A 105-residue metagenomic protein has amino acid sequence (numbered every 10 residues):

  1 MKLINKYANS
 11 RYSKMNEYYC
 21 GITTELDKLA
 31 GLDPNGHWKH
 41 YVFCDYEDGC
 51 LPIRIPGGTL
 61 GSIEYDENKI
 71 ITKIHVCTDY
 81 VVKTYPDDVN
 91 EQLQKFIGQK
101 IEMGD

Functional and structural regions predicted by a protein language model:
M1-R11, M15: N-terminal trafficking/processing presequences and adjacent post-cleavage segments of proteins routed to secretion
L3, E25, Q92-F96: Charge-rich, solvent-exposed alpha-helical interaction surfaces
Y7-S10, V82, K95: Compositionally biased, intrinsically disordered low-complexity regions
M15-Y19, T23-E91: Acidic, low-complexity, intrinsically disordered interaction modules
E102-D105: Short acidic DE-rich linear segments
